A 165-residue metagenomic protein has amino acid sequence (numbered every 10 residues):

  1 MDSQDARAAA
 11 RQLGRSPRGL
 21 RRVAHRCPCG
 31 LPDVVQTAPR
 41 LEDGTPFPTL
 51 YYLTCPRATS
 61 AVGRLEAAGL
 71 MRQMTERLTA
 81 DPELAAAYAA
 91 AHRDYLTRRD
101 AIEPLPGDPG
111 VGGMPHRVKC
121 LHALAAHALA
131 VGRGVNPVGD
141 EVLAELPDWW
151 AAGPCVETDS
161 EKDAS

Functional and structural regions predicted by a protein language model:
M1-S165: Preference for intrinsically disordered or flexible, low-complexity segments and adjacent hinge/connector residues
